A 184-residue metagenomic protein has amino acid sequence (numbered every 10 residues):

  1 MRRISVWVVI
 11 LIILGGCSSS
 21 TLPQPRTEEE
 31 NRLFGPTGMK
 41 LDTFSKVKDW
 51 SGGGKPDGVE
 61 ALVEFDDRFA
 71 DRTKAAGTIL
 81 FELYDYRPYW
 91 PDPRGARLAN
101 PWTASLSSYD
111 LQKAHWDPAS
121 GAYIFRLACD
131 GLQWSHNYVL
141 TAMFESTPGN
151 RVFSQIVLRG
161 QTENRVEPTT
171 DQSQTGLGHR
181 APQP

Functional and structural regions predicted by a protein language model:
M1-C17: Sec-dependent bacterial lipoprotein signal peptides
I13-F34: Bacterial Sec signal peptide processing site at the extreme N-terminus
E28-E60, D66: Short S/T/G/P-enriched beta-strand
S51-F81, A122: Contiguous beta-strand segments within globular domains
V59-A61, I79, Y123-F125, L140-A142 (+1 more regions): Hydrophobic residues positioned within well-ordered beta-strands of beta-sheet architectures
A76-P101, A142-F144: Extended low-complexity, serine/threonine- and proline-enriched intrinsically disordered segments
A96-G149: Short, solvent-exposed, Trp/other aromatic-anchored flexible loops in extracytoplasmic proteins
N150-Q183: Short beta-strand elements
